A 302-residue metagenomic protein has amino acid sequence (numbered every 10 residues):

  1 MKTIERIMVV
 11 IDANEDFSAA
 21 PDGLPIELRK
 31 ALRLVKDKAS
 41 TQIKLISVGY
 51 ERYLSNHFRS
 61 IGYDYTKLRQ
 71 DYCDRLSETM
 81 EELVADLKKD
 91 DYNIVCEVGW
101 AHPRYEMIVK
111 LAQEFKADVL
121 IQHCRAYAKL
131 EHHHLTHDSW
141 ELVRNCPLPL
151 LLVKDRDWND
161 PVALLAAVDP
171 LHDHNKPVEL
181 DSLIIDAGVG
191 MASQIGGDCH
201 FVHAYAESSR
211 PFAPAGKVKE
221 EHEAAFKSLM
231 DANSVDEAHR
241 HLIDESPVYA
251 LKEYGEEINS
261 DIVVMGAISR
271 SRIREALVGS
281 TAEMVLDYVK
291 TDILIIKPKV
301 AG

Functional and structural regions predicted by a protein language model:
M1-T3, Y50, K67, E82-L120 (+4 more regions): Structural beta-alpha unit
K2-D64, A163-A213, K219, K227-V235 (+1 more regions): Small/aliphatic-rich secondary-structure junction motif
K44-I46, V95-G99, L151, H200-V202 (+2 more regions): General small-molecule cofactor/ligand-binding pocket signal
D64-E78: A short acidic, glycine-rich active-site loop that binds or catalyzes chemistry on phosphate/adenosine moieties
E114-W158: Hydrophobic alpha-helical segments and helix pairs
K129-H134, N175-V178, I273-L277: Glycine/threonine-rich flexible loop motifs
L135-D138, D181-L183, G216-H222, L277-A282: Charged helix-capping and loop-helix junction motifs
L150, T291-G302: Short, flexible loop segments at boundaries between secondary-structure elements
